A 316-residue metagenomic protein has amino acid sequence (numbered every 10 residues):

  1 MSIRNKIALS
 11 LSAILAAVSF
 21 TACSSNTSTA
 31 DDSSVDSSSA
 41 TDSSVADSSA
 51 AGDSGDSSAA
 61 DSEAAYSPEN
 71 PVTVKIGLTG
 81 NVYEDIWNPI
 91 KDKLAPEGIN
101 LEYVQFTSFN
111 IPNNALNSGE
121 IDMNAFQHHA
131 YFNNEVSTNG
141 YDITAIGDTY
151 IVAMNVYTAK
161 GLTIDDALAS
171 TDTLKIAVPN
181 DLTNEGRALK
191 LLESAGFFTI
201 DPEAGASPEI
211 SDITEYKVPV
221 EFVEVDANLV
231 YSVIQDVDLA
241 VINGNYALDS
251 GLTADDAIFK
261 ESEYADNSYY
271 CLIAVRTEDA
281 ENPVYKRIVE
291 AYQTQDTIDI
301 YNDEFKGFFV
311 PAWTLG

Functional and structural regions predicted by a protein language model:
F20-S44, S48-D53: Bacterial lipoprotein signal-peptidase II cleavage site
E69-N81, I99-Q105, L174-I176: Short, well-ordered beta-strand elements
Y103-N114, G205-S232: Short helix-initiation/N-cap motifs at beta->coil->alpha
F109-G140, V156, A247-G251: Pocket-flanking alpha-helical
N134-I146, A159-G161, D236, V241 (+1 more regions): Ligand-binding "clamshell"
I146-F198, I298: A conserved helix-loop-strand patch within extracytoplasmic ligand-binding domains of the periplasmic binding
A153-D165, Y269-N282: A bilobed periplasmic-binding-protein/Venus flytrap-type ligand-binding module shared by bacterial periplasmic
N184-E193, Y292-W313: Periplasmic-binding protein-like
